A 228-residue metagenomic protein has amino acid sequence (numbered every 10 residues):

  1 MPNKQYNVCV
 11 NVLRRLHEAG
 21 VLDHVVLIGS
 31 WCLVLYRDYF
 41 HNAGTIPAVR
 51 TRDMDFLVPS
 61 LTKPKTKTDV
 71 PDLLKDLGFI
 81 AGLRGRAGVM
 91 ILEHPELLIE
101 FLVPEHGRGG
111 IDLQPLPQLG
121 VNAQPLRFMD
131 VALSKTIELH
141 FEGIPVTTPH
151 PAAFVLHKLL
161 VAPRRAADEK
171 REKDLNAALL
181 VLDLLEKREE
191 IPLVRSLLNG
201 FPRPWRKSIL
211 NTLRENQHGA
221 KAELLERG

Functional and structural regions predicted by a protein language model:
M1-G228: Compositionally biased terminal segments of proteins
